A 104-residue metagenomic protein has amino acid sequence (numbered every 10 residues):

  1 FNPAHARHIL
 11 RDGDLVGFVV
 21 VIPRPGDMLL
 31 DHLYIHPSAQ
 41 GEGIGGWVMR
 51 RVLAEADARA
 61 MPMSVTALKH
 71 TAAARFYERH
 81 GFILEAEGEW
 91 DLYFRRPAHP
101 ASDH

Functional and structural regions predicted by a protein language model:
F1-D31, H36-S38, M49-R51, E55 (+3 more regions): Acetyl-CoA-dependent GNAT
H36-Q40, S64-V65: Conserved short-loop catalytic and cofactor-binding motifs
Q40, D57, E78: Short polybasic/polar patches that bind polyanions
G43: Conserved G/P- and acidic residue-centered "switch" motifs that form tight phosphate/ATP-binding loops in soluble
G46, K69-Y93: Conserved active-site alpha-helix within GNAT-family acetyltransferase domains
A56-L68: Conserved GNAT acetyl-CoA-binding A-motif
H99-H104: Short, charged/polar, Gly/Pro-enriched secondary-structure boundary elements
